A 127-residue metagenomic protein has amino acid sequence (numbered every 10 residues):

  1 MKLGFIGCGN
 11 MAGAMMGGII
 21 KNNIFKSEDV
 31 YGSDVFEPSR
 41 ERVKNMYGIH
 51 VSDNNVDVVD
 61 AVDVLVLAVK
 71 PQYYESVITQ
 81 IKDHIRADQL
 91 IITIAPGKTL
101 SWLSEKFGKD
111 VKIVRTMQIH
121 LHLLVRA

Functional and structural regions predicted by a protein language model:
M1-M46, H50-D53: NAD(P)+-binding Rossmann beta1-loop-alpha1 motif at the extreme N-terminus of oxidoreductases
S27, V125-R126: A structure-centric signal for secondary-structure junctions around beta-strands
Y47, N55-D60, V64-L67, P71-V125: Rossmann-like NAD(P)(H) cofactor-binding subdomain of soluble oxidoreductases
